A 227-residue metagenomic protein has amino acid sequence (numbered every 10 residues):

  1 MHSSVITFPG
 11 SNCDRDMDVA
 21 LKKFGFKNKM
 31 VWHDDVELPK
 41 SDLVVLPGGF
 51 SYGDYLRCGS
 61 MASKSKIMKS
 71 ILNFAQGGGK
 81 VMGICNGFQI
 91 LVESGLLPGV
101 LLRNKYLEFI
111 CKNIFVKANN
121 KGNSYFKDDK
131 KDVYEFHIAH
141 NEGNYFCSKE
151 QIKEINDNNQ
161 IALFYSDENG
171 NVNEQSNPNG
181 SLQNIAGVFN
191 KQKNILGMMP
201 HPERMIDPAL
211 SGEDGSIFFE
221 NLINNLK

Functional and structural regions predicted by a protein language model:
M1-I84, L91-P98, N104-I110, K117 (+4 more regions): N-terminal beta1-alpha1 cap of cysteine-dependent amidohydrolase-like domains
L72-Q76, L101-K227: Amide-donor transfer/coupling interface in amidating biosynthetic enzymes
I84-N86, H140: A secondary-structure boundary/capping signal
G87-F88, G122: Short, flexible active-site-adjacent loop segments at beta-strand->alpha-helix junctions, enriched in small/polar
